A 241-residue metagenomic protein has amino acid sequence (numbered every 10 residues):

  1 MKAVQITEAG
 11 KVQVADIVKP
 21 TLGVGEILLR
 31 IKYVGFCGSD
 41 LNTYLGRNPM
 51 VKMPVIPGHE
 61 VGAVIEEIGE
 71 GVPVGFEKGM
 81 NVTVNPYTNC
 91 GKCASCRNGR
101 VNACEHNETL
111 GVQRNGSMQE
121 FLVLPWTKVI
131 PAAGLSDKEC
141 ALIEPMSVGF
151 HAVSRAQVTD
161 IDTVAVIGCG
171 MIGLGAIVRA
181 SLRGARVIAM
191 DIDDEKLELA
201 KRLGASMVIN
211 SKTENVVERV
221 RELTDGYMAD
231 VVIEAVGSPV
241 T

Functional and structural regions predicted by a protein language model:
K2, D16, R30, G62-V64 (+1 more regions): Residues located in well-ordered beta-strands
P20-V34, N48-A94, A133-L135: Glycine-rich beta-strand-centered segment in the early N-terminal region that forms part of a ligand/cofactor-binding
Y33, I233-A235: Short, well-ordered coil/turn residues at beta-beta hairpins and beta-strand->alpha-helix junctions within
C90-I167: NAD(P)H dinucleotide-binding glycine-rich loop of Rossmann-like/cofactor-binding domains, especially the beta1-alpha1
Q119, A205, M228-A229: Local beta-strand N-terminus motif with an aromatic residue
L135-E214, E218: Mid-domain Rossmann-like dinucleotide-binding core that forms the NAD(H)/NADP(H) cofactor-binding site
L223-V231: A glycine-rich helix->loop->beta "capping" turn within Rossmann-like NAD(P)(H)-dependent oxidoreductase domains
A235-T241: Beta-loop-alpha module in the N-terminal Rossmann-like domain of NAD(P)-dependent dehydrogenases, especially those
